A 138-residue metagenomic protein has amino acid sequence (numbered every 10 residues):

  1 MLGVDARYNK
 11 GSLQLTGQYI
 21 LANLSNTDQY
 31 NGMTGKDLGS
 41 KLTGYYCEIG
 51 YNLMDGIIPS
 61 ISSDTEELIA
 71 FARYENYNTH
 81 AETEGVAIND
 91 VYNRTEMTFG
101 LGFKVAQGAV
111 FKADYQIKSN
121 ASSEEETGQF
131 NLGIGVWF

Functional and structural regions predicted by a protein language model:
M1-F138: Outer-membrane beta-barrel pore domains
